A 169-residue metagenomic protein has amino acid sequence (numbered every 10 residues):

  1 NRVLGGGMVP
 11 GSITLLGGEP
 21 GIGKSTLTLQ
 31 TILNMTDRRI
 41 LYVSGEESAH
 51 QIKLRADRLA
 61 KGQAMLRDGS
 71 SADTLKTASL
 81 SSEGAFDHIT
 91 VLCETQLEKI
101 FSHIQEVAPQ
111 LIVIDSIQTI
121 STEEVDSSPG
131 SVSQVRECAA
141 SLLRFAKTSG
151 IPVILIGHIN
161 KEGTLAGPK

Functional and structural regions predicted by a protein language model:
N1-G7: Pre-Walker A adenine-sensing motif
L4, D57, K147: Short polybasic/polar patches that bind polyanions
V9-G11, E19, L29-T31, M35-D68 (+1 more regions): Conserved inter-motif catalytic segment of the P-loop NTP-binding fold
K24: Conserved lysine of the Walker
L27, L54, L165-K169: Generic recognition of short, well-ordered alpha-helical segments
R136, A140-K169: Phosphate-binding/switch region of NTP-binding enzymes
